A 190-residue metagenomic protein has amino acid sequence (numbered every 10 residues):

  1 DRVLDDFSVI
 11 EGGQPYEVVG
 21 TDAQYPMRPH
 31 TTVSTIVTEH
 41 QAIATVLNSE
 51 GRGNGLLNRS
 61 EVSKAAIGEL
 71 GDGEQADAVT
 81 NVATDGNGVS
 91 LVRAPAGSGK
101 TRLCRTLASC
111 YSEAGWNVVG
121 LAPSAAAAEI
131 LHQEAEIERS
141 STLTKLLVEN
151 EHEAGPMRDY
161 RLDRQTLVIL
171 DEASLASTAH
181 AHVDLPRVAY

Functional and structural regions predicted by a protein language model:
D1-Y190: Conserved ATP-binding/catalytic motifs of P-loop helicase motor domains
